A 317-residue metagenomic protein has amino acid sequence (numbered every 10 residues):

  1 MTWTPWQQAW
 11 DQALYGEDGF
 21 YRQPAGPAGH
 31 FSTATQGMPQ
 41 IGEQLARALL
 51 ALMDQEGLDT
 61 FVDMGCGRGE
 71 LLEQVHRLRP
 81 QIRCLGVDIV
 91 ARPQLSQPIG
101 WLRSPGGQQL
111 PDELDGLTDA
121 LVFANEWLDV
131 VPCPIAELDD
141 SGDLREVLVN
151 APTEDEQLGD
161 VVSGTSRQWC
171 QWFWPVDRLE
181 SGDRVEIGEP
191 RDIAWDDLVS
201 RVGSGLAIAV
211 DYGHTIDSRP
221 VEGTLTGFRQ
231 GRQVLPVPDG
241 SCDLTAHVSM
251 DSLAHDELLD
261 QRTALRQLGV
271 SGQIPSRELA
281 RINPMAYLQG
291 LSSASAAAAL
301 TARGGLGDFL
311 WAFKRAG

Functional and structural regions predicted by a protein language model:
M1-S104, Q108-Q109, D119, A136 (+3 more regions): Rossmann-like AdoMet
R22, V131-C133, S218: Short helix/loop capping segments that flank catalytic or ligand/cofactor-binding pockets
D63, G86, L121-A124, L206-V210 (+1 more regions): A structural signal for short, well-ordered beta-strand segments and their strand-loop junctions that often border
A91-R92, L128-D129, G213-I216: Short, solvent-exposed loop/turn segments at secondary-structure junctions
G107, T118-E137, V185, E189 (+3 more regions): A short SAM/SAH-binding and catalytic strip from SAM-dependent methyltransferases
L121-R178, E222-F228: A mobile, often basic/glycine-rich helix-loop segment that functions as the active-site lid/recognition loop
Q171-G317: Long, Lys/Arg- and hydrophobic-enriched amphipathic alpha-helices
